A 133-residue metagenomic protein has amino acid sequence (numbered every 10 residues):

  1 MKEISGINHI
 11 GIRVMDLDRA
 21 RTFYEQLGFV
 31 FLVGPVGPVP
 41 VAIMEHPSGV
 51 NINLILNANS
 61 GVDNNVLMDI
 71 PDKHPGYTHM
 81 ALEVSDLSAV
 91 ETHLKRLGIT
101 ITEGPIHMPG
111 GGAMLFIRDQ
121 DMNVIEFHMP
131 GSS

Functional and structural regions predicted by a protein language model:
M1-I7, V30-A81, E91-R118, G131-S133: Vicinal oxygen chelate
G11-R13, A81-E83: Short hydrophobic/aromatic beta-strand micro-patches that form the beta-sheet surface supporting nucleotide- or nucleic
R19, A89: Residue-level recognition of oxygen-bearing side chains
A20-E25, L94, M122: Conserved active-site tyrosine of GNAT-family acetyltransferases
L54, V124-F127: Short glycine-/small-residue motifs
